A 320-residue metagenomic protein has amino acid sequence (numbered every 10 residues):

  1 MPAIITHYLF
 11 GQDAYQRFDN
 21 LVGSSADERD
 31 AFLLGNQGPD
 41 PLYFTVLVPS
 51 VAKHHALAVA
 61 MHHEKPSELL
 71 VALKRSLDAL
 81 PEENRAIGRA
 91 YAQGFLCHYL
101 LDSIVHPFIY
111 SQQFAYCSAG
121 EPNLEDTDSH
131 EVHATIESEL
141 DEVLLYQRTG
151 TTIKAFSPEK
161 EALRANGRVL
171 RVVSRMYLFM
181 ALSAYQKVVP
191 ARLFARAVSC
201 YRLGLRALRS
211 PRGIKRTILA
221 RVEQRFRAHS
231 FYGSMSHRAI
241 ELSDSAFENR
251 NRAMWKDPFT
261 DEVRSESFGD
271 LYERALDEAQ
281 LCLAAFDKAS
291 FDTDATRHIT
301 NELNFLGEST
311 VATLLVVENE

Functional and structural regions predicted by a protein language model:
M1-G94, Y99-E320: N-terminal leader/auxiliary helical segments
